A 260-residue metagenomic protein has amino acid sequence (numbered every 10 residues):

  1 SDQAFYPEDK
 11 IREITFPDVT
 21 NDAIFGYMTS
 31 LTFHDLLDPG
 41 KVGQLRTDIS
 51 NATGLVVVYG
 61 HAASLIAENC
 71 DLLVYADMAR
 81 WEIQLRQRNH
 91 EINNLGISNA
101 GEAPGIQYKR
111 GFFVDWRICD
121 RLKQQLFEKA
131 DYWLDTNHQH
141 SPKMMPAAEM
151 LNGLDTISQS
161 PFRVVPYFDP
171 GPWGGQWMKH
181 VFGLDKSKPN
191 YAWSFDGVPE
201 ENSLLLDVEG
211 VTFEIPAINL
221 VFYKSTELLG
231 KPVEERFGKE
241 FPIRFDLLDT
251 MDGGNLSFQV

Functional and structural regions predicted by a protein language model:
S1, N89-I92, F112-S225, P232: NTP-dependent small-molecule kinase module
S1-D9, V56-V57, S64-E68, V74 (+1 more regions): Solvent-exposed, charged interface segments at domain starts and junctions
D2-L55: ATP-dependent small-molecule kinase phosphotransfer cores that center on conserved nucleotide phosphate-binding segments
D22-F25, R80-L85, I97-E102, I157-P161: Glycine-rich loops and low-complexity Gly/Arg-rich segments that provide flexible linkers or classic glycine-based
G43-G96: ATP-dependent NMP and nucleoside kinases share a basic, alpha-helical "lid"
G101-F112: Conserved segment of the helicase C-terminal RecA-like domain
F213-Q259: Glycine-rich, N-terminal phosphate-binding loop and its surrounding beta-alpha-beta segment
